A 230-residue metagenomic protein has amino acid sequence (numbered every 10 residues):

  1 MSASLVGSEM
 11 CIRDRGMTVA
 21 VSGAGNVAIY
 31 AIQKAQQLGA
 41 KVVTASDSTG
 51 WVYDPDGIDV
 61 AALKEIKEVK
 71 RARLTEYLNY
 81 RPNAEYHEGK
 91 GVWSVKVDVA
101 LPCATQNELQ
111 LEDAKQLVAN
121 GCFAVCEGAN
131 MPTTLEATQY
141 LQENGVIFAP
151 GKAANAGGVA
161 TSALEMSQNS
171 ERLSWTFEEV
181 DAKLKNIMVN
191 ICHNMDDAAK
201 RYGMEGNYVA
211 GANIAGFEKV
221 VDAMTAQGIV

Functional and structural regions predicted by a protein language model:
M1-I12: Single conserved hydrophobic/aromatic residue that forms the stacking wall/gate of nucleotide- or nucleobase-binding
I12, V19-V21: Hydrophobic Val/Ile/Leu positions in short beta-strands of Rossmann-like dinucleotide-binding domains
A24: Glycine-rich Rossmann-fold phosphate-binding loop(s) that bind the pyrophosphate of adenine dinucleotide cofactors
A28-I29: N-terminal Rossmann-fold NAD(P) dinucleotide-binding loop
A35: Aromatic pocket-lining residues of Rossmann-like dinucleotide-binding sites
L38-L78: NAD(P)-binding Rossmann-fold cofactor-contacting core
K64-D113: A structured beta-alpha segment of the ubiquitous adenosine-cofactor-binding alpha/beta core
V118-V230: Adenosine-phosphate binding glycine-rich loop
